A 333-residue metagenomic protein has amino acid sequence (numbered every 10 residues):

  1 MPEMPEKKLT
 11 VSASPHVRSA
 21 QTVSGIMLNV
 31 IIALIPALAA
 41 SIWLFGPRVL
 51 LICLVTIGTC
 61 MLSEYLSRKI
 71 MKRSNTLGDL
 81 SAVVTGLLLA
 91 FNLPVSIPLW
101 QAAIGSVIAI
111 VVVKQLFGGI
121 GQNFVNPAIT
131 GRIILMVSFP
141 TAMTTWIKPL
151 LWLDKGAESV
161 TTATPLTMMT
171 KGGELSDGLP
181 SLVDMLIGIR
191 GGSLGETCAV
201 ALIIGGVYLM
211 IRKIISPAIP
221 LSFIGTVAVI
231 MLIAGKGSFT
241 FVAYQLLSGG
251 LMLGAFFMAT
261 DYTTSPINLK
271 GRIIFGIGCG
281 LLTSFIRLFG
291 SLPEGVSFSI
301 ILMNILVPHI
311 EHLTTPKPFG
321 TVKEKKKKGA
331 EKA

Functional and structural regions predicted by a protein language model:
M1-M61, E331-A333: N-terminal signal-anchor module of multipass membrane proteins
N29-A37, I52-E64, S81-G86, A90 (+14 more regions): Alpha-helical transmembrane segments in multi-pass membrane proteins
G46-T59, S96-G105, M185, I189-A199 (+1 more regions): Structural signature of hydrophobic alpha-helical transmembrane segments
L62-R73, I110-Q122, I204-K213, F256-S265: C-terminal ends of transmembrane helices
S81-G156: A generic, well-ordered mixed alpha/beta core segment in the N-terminal half of proteins
Q122, P127-I203: Long hydrophobic alpha-helical segments that form multi-pass transmembrane helix bundles in integral membrane proteins
F124, A128, A243-L251, R272-I274 (+1 more regions): Loop-to-transmembrane alpha-helix initiation sites
P220-S222, V229-L269: A beta-strand-loop signature enriched in Asp, Gly, Thr, and Trp that corresponds to the sialidase/neuraminidase Asp-box
